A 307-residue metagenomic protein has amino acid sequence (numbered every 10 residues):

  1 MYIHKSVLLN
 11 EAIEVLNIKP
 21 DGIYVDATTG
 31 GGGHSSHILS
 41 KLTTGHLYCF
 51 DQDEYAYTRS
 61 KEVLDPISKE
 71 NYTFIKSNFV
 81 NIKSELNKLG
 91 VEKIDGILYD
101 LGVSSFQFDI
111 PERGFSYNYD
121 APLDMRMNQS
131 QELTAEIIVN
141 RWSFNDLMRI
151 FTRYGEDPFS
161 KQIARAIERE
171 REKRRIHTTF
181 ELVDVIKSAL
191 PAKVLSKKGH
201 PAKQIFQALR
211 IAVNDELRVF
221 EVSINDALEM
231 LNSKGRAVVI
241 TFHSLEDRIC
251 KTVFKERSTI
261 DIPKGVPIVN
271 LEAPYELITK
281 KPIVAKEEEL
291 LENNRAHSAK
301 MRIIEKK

Functional and structural regions predicted by a protein language model:
M1-K307: S-adenosyl-L-methionine-dependent methyltransferase catalytic core, i.e., the SAM/SAH-binding region
